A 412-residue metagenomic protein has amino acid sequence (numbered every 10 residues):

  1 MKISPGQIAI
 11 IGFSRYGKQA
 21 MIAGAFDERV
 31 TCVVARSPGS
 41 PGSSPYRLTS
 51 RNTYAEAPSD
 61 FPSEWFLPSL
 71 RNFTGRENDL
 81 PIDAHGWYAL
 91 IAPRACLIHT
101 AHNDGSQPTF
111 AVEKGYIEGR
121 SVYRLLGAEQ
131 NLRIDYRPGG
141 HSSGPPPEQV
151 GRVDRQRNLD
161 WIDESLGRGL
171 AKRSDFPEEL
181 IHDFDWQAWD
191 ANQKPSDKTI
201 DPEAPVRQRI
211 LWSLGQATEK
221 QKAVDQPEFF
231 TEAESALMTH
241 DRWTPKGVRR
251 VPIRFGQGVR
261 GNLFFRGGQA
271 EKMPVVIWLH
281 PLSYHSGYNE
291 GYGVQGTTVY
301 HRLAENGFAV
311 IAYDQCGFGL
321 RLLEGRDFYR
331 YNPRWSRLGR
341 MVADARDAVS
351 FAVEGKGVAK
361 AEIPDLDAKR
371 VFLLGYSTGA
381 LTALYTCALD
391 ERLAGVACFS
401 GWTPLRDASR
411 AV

Functional and structural regions predicted by a protein language model:
M1, G39, P45-R47, I277-E354 (+2 more regions): Cap/lid segment of the alpha/beta-hydrolase catalytic domain
M1-Y16, V30, E271, R326-S377 (+1 more regions): Gly/Ser-rich "nucleophile elbow"/oxyanion-hole loop immediately N-terminal to the catalytic nucleophile in hydrolases
S4-Q7, E28-C32, A92-C96, E129-Q130 (+4 more regions): Loop/turn elements at helix/coil->beta-strand transitions in domains of secreted/extracellular proteins
I11, R15, M21, G75-I82 (+7 more regions): Alpha-helix capping and helix-loop boundary segments enriched in small/acidic/polar residues
I11, R36-S37, H99, D314 (+2 more regions): Alpha/beta-hydrolase-fold catalytic nucleophile elbow
G17-E28, A380-E391: Short glycine-enriched nucleophile-adjacent loop and the immediately C-terminal alpha-helix near the catalytic center
E28, D79, G86, A92-R260 (+3 more regions): Alpha/beta-hydrolase-fold serine-hydrolase catalytic core, especially in secreted/extracellular enzymes
A35-W87, P108-Y116, V122-E129, R392-V412: Mobile cap/lid helix-loop segments that gate and shape the active-site cleft of serine hydrolases
